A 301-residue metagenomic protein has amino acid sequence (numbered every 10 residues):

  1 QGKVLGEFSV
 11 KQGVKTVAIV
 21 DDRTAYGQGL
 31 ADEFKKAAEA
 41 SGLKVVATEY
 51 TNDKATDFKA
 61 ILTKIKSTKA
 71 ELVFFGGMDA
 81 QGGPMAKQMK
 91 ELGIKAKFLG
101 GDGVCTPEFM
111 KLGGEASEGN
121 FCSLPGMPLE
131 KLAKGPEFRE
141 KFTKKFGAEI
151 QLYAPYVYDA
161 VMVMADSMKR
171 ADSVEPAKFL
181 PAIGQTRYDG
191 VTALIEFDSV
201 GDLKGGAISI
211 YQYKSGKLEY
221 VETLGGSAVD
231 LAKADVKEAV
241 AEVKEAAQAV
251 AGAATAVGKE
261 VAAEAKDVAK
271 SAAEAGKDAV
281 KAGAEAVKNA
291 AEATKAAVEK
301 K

Functional and structural regions predicted by a protein language model:
Q1-Q248, K300-K301: Extracytosolic ligand-binding ectodomains
A228-V298: Composition-driven recognition of long, low-complexity, acid-poor segments enriched in small hydrophobic and small
